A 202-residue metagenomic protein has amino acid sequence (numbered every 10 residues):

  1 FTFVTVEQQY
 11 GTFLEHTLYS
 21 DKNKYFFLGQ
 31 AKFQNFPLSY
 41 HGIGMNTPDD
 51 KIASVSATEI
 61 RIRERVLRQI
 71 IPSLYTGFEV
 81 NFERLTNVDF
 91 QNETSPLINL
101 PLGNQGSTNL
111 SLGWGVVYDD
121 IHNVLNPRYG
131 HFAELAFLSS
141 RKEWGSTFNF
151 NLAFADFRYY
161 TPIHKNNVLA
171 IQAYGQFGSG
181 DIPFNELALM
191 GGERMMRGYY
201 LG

Functional and structural regions predicted by a protein language model:
F1-T108, G202: Gram-negative/organellar outer-membrane beta-barrel architecture
L102, N109-G202: C-terminal outer-membrane beta-barrel translocator/porin domains of Gram-negative envelope proteins and their
